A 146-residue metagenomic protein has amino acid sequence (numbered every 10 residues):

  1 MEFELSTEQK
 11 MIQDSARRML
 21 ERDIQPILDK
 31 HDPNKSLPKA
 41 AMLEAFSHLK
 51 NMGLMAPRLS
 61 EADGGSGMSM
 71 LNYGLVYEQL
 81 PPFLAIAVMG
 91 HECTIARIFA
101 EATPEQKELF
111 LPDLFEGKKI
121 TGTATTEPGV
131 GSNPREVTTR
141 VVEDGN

Functional and structural regions predicted by a protein language model:
M1-E8: Intrinsic disorder at enzyme termini
Q9, L20, T103: Residue-level signal for inorganic ion chemistry
M11-I12, E44, L75, L109: Short, solvent-exposed alpha-helical surface patches in well-structured domains
S15-D23, S47-N51: N-terminal glycine-rich anion-binding loops that anchor highly charged ligand groups
Q25-L37: C-terminal helix-coil-helix/basic helical segment that borders enzyme active sites and/or dimer interfaces and provides
K39-G53: Active-site-flanking structural segment that lines cofactor/substrate pockets
K50-K118: Internal helix-loop-helix
G65-S66, E105-N146: Glycine-rich, Trp-frequent "lid" loop and neighboring beta-strands that shape and gate the flavin cofactor pocket
